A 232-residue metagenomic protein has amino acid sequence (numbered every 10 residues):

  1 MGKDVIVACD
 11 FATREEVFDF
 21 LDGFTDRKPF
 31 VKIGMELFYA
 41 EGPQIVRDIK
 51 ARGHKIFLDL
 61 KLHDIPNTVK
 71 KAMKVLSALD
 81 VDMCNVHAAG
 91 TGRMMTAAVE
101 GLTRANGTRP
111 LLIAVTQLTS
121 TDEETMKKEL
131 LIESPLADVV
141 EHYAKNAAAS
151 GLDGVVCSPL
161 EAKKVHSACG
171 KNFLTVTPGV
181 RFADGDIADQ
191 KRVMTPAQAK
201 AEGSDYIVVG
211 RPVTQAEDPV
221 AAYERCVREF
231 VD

Functional and structural regions predicted by a protein language model:
M1-F20, K163-G170, M194, R228-D232: N-terminal amphipathic alpha-helix/helix-capping segment at the start of soluble metabolic enzymes
G2, T68-A72, S77-D153, E161 (+2 more regions): Conserved anion-binding
K3-C9, V31-I33, I56-L60, C84-V86 (+4 more regions): Hydrophobic faces of well-ordered beta-strands that scaffold small-molecule active sites in alpha/beta enzyme cores
A12-F24, N67-V75, L136-N146, K191-Q198: Short, acidic/polar
R14-E16, L37-R52, D64-K71, A88-L111 (+3 more regions): Active-site-adjacent beta->alpha loops and helix N-cap segments on the catalytic face of soluble alpha/beta enzymes
D26, R52, L79, S150 (+1 more regions): Structural motif
L79-G92, F182, D189-A222: Glycine-rich phosphate-binding active-site loops on the catalytic face of alpha/beta enzymes
